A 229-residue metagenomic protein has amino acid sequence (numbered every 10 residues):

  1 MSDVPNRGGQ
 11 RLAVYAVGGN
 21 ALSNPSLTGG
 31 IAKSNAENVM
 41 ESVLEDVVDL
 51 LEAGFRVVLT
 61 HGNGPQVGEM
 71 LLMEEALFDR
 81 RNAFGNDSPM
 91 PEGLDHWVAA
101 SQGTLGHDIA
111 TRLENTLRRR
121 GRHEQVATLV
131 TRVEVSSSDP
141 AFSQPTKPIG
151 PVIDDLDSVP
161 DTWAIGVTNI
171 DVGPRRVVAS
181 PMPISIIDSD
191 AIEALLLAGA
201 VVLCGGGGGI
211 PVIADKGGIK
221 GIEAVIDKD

Functional and structural regions predicted by a protein language model:
M1-V58, L71-E75, D79, A194-L197: N-terminal glycine-/serine-/threonine-rich phosphate-binding loop
V14-A16, R56-E69, Q125-V130, V202-G205: Short beta-strand segments at enzyme active-site cores
A21-S23, G64-G68, V135-S137, I210-V212: Short, active-site-adjacent cap segments at secondary-structure transitions
P25-S34, D171-A179, I213-E223: Short, basic, glycine/proline-bearing loop/turn elements
N35-S42, F84-N86, K220-D229: Gly/Ser/Thr-rich active-site loops/lids in small-molecule metabolic enzymes that frequently grip phosphoryl groups
E69-E75, G106, A214-K216: Short Gly/Thr/Asp-enriched flexible loops that form oxyanion-binding sites at enzyme active sites
L77-C204: Ligand-binding beta-strand-loop-alpha-helix segment within the catalytic cores of soluble metabolic enzymes
I186, V201-D229: Conserved mixed alpha/beta catalytic, RNA-binding, or beta-rich assembly cores of soluble enzyme, regulatory
